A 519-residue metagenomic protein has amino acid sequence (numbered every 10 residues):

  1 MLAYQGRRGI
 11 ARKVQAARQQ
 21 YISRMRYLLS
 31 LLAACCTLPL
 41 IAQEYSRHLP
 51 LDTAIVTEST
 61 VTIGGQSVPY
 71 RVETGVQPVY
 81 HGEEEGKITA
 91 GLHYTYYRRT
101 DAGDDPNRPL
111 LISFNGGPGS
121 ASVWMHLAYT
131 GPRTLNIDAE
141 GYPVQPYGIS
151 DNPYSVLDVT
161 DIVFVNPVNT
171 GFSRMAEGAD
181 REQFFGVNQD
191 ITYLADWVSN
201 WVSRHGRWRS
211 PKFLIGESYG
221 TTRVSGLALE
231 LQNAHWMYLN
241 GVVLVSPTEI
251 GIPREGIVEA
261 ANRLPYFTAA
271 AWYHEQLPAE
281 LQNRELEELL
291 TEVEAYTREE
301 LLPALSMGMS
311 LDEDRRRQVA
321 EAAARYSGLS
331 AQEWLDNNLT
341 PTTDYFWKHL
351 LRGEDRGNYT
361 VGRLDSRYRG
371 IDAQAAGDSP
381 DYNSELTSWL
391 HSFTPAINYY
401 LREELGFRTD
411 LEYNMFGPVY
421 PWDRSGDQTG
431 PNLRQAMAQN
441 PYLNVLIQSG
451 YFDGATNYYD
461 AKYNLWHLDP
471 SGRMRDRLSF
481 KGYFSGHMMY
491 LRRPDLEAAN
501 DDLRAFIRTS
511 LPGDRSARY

Functional and structural regions predicted by a protein language model:
Q43-L110, A128, A517: Catalytic-loop region of hydrolases
E84-Q183, W466: N-terminal cap/lid subdomain of alpha/beta-hydrolase-fold enzymes
P132-N136, Q232-R325: A catalytic-pocket lid/entrance helix-loop region that shapes and gates access to the active site across common
L157, P167, F184-V202: Alpha/beta-hydrolase active-site loop
R207-S218: Alpha/beta-hydrolase fold nucleophile elbow
G308-A455: Alpha/beta-hydrolase fold catalytic core
L443, N457-H467: Short alpha-helix in the alpha/beta-hydrolase fold that links the catalytic acid
G486-D495: Catalytic histidine-centered segment of alpha/beta-hydrolase-like enzymes
